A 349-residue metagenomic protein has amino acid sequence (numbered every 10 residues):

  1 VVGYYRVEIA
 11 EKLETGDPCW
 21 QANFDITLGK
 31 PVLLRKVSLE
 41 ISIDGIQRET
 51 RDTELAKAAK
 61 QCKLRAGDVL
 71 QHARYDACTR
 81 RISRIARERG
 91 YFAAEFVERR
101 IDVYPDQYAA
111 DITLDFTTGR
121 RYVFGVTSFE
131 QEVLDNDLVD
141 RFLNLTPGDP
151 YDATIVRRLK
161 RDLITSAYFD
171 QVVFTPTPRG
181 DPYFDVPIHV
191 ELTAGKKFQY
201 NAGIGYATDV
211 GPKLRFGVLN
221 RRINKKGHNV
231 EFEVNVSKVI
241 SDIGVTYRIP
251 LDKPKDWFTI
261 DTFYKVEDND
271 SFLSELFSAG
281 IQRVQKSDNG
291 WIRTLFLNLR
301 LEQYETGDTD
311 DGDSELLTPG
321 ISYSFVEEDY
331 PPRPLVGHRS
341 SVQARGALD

Functional and structural regions predicted by a protein language model:
V1-I188, G195-K197, G211-K213: Interaction-mediating elements
D44-A59, E132, D149-R345: Gram-negative/organellar outer-membrane beta-barrel architecture
